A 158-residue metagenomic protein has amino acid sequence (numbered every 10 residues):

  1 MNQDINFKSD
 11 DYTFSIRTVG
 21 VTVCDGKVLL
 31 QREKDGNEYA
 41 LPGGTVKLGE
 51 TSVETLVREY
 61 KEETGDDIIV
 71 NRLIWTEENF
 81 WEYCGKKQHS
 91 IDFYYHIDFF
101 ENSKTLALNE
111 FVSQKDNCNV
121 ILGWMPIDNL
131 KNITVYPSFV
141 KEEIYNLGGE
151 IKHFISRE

Functional and structural regions predicted by a protein language model:
M1-V19: Acidic, metal-coordinating catalytic segment for phosphate/diphosphate chemistry, firing primarily on the Nudix
Y12-F14, G85-I91, Q114-N119: A generic structural micro-feature
T22, H96-D98, G123-P126: Short, well-ordered beta-strand micro-motif
C24-E62, D66: Conserved Nudix-box catalytic region and its N-terminal flanking loop in Nudix hydrolases and closely related
G26-V28, G36, K47, T76-F80 (+1 more regions): Short, charged/polar surface micro-motifs in flexible loops or helix N-caps
N37-Y39, T105, E110-E158: Nudix hydrolase/Nudix homology domain
D67-T76: A short coil-to-beta-strand element that immediately follows conserved catalytic motifs
W81-L108, E143: Active-site-adjacent beta-strand/loop module that shapes the phosphate/pyrophosphate-binding cleft
